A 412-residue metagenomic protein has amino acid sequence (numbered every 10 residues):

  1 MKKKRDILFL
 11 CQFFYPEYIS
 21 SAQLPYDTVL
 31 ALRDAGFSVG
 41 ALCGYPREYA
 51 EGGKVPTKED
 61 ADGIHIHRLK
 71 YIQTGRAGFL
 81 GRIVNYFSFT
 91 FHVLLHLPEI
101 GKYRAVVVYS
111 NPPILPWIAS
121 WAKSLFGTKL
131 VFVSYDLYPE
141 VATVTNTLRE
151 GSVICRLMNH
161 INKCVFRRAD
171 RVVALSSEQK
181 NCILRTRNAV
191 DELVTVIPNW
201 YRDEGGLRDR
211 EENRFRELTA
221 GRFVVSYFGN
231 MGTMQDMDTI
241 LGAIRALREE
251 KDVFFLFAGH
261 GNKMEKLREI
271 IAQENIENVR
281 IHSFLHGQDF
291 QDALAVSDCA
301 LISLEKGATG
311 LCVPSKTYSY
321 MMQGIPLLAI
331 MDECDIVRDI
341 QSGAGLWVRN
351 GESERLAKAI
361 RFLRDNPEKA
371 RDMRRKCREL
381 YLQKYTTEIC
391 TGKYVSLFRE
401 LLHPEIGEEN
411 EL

Functional and structural regions predicted by a protein language model:
M1-D62, L247, I406, L412: N-terminal subdomain of nucleotide-sugar transferases
Y45, E178, I197-W200: Carbohydrate-associated surface elements
W117, W121-F126, S152-V172: Membrane-proximal helix-turn-helix segments that form the acceptor-binding/catalytic region of lipid-linked
R214, L218-Q235, L241-I244, L256: Conserved donor-binding/catalytic core segment of Leloir-type glycosyltransferases
Q235, H286-A293, A300-M321, P326-D339: Nucleotide-sugar-dependent
A258-G259, E265-Q291: Nucleotide-activated donor-binding/catalytic signature segment of Leloir-type glycosyltransferases, i.e., the conserved
D332-R361: Change "using UDP/GDP/dTDP sugars" to "using nucleotide sugars
F362, K369-K384: A short, well-ordered alpha-helix in the C-terminal region of glycosyltransferases
